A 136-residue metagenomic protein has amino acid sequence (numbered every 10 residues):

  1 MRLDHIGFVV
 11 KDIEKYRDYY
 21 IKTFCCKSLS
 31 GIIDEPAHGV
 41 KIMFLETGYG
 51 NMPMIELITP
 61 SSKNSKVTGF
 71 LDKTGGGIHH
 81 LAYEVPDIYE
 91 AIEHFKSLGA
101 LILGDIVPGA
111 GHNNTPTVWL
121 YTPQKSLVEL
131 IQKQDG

Functional and structural regions predicted by a protein language model:
M1-R17, G76-V85, Q134-G136: N-terminal beta-strand motif that seeds the catalytic metal site of vicinal oxygen chelate
L3, Y20, L45, M52-I58 (+4 more regions): Short, structured motif recognition centered on aromatic/hydrophobic residues
F8-M52, E90-E93, S97-N114, L120: Core segments of cupin and vicinal oxygen chelate
K15-Y16, K66, D87-A91, S126: Short phosphate-engaging motifs
G48-G50, S61-S62, P86, P123-K125 (+1 more regions): Short loop segments at secondary-structure junctions
N64-S65, G109: Serine-centered coil/turn micro-motif
K66-K73, D135: Electropositive, surface-exposed helix/loop patches at the edges of structured domains that serve as adaptable
F70-L98: Mid-chain, well-packed structural core segment of small domains
